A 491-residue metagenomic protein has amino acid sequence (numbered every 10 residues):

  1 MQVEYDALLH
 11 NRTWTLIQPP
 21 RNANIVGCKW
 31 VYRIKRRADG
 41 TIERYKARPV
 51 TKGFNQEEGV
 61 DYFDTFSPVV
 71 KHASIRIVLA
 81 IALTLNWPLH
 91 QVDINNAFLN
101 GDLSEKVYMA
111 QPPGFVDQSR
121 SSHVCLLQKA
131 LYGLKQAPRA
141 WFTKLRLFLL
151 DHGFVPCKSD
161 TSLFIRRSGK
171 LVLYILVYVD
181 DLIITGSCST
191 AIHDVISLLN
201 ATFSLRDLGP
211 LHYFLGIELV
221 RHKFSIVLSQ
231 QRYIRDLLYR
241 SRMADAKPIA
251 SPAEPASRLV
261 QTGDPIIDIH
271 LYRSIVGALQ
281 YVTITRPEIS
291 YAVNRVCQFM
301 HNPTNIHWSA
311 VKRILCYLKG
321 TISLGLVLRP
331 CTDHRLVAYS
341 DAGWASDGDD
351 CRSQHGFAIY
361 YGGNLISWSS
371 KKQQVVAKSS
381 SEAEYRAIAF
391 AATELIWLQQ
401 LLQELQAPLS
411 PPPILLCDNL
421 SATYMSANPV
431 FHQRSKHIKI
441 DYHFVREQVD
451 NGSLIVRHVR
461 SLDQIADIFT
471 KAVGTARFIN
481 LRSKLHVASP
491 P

Functional and structural regions predicted by a protein language model:
M1, L8, W30, G40 (+28 more regions): Mobile genetic element proteins and their domesticated derivatives, centered on retroelements and DNA transposons
M1-S204: Metal/cofactor- and membrane transport-associated sequence elements
R21-V26, A82-N86, Y317-A342, L409: Structured nucleic-acid-interacting core domains from mobile-element enzymes and related host factors, especially RNase
C28-R33, V92-I94, R335-G348: Two-metal-ion RNase H-like nuclease active-site motif
R48, K52-F54, L279, A338-S381: RNase H-like nuclease fold core
A73, L79, L131, Q136 (+4 more regions): C-terminal reverse transcriptase regions that engage the nucleic-acid substrate
I94-G101, D181-I183, A342-D350, S421-T423: Short acidic, Gly/Ser-rich segments with clustered Asp/Glu that frequently serve as metal-coordination loops in enzyme
Y213, F299, R335, L365 (+1 more regions): RNase H-like nuclease module associated with reverse transcription
